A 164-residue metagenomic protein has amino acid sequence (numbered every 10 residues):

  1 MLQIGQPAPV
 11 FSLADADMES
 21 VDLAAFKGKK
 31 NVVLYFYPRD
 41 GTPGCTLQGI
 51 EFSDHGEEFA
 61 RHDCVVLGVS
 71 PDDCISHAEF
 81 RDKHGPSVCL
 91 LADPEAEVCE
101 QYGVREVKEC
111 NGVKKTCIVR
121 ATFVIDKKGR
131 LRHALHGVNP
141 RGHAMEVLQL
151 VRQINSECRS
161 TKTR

Functional and structural regions predicted by a protein language model:
M1-R164: Chalcogenol-based redox active-site neighborhoods
